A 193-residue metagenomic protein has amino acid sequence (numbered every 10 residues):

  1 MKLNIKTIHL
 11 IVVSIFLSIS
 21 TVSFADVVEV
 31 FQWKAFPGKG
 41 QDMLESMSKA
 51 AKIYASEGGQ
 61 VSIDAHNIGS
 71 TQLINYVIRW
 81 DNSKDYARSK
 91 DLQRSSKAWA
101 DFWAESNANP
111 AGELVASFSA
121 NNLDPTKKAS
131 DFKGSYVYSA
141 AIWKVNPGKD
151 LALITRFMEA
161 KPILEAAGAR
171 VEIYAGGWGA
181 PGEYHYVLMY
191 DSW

Functional and structural regions predicted by a protein language model:
M1-T7: N-terminal secretory signal peptides that target proteins for export/translocation
H9-S20: Bacterial N-terminal signal peptides
T21-W193: Short S/T/G/P-rich N-terminal loop/turn motif that feeds into the first structured element of a domain
